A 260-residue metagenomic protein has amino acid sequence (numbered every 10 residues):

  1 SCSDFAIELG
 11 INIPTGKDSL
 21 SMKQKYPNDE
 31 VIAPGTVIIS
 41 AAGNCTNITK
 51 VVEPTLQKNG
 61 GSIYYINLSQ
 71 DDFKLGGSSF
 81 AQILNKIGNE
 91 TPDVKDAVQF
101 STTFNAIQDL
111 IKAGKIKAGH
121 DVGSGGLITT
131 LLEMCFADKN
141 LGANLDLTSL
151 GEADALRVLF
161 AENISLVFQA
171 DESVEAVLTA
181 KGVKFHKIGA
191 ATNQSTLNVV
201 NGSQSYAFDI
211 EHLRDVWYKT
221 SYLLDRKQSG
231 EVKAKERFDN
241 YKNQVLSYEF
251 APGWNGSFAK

Functional and structural regions predicted by a protein language model:
S1-D18: A glycine-rich helix N-cap at a beta->alpha junction
N12, D18-F160, E172-K260: Intein/HINT protein-splicing elements and their conserved insertion hotspots or analogous self-processing inserts
N163-S165: Short, solvent-exposed beta-strand edge segments and adjacent coil->beta transition regions
V167-D171: Short hydrophobic/aromatic beta-strand micro-patches that form the beta-sheet surface supporting nucleotide- or nucleic
